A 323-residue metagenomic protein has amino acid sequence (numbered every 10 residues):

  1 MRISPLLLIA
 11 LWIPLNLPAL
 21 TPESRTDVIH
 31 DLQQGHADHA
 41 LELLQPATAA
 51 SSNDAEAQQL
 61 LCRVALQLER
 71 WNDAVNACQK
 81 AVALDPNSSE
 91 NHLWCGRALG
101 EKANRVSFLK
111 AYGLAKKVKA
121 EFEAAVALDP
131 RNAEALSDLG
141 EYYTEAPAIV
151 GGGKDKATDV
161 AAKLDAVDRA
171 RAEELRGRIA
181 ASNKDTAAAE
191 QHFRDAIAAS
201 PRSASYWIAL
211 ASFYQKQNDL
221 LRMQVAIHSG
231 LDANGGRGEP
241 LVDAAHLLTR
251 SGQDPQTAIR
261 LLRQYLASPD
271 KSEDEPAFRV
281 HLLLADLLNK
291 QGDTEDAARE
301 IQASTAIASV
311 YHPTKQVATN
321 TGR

Functional and structural regions predicted by a protein language model:
N16-Q67, G322-R323: N-terminal leader/linker segments that initiate helical-solenoid repeat arrays
D31, A65, L99, V106 (+6 more regions): Residue at a conserved register position within TPR or TPR-like alpha-solenoid repeats
Q34, L68, K102, A146 (+5 more regions): Structural motif corresponding to the intra-repeat A-B loop/turn of tetratricopeptide repeats
P46-A47, K80-A81, A124-A125, K163-L164 (+5 more regions): Canonical positions in the second alpha-helix
S52, P86, P130, V167-R169 (+4 more regions): Short coil turns that delineate tetratricopeptide repeat
A57, N91, A135, A172-E174 (+5 more regions): TPR alpha-solenoid repeat register
L60-R63, W94, D138, L175 (+4 more regions): Canonical tetratricopeptide repeat
